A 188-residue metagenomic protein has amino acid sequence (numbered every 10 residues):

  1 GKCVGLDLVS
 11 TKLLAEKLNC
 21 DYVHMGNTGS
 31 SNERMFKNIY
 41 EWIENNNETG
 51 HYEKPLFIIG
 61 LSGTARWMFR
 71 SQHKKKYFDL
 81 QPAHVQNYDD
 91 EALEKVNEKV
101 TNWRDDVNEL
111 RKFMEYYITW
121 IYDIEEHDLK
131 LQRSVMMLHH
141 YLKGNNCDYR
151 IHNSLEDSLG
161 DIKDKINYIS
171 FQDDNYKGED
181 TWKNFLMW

Functional and structural regions predicted by a protein language model:
G1-Y40, T49: Serine-esterase "nucleophile elbow" of acetyl-processing enzymes
Y40-W188: Alpha-helical cap/lid subdomain in secreted, periplasmic, or secretory-pathway luminal O-acyl-processing enzymes
